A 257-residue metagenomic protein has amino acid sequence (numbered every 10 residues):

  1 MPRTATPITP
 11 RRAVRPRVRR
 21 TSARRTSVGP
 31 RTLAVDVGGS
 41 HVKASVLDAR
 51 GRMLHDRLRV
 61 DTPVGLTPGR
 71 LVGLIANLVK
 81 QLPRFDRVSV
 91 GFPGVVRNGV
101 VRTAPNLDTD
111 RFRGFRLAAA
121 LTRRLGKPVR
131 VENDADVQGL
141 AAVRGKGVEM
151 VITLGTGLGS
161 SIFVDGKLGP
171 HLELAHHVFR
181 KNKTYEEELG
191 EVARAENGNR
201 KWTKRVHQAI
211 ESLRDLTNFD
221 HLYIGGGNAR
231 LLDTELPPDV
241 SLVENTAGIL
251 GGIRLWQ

Functional and structural regions predicted by a protein language model:
M1-V28: Polybasic, lysine-enriched low-complexity intrinsically disordered terminal tails
V28-R70, T103, K167-E196: Short glycine-rich, Thr/Ser-proximal phosphate-binding strand/loop in the N-terminal lobe of ATP-dependent enzymes
T32-D36, R87-S89, R130, E149-T153 (+1 more regions): Short glycine-aspartate micro-motif
H41, L213-N245: Glycine-rich phosphate-binding loops at beta-strand->alpha-helix junctions
V42-V46, G94, L140, L158-V164: Short beta-strand scaffold segments in enzyme catalytic cores
D56-K80, R84-V88, V95-V148, E187-E188 (+1 more regions): Glycine-rich phosphate-binding loop and adjoining helix at the ATP-binding site of ATP-dependent phosphoryl-transfer
R84-P93, D220-G227: Short glycine-rich phosphate-binding loop at a beta-alpha junction
G147-V178: Anionic-ligand binding region
